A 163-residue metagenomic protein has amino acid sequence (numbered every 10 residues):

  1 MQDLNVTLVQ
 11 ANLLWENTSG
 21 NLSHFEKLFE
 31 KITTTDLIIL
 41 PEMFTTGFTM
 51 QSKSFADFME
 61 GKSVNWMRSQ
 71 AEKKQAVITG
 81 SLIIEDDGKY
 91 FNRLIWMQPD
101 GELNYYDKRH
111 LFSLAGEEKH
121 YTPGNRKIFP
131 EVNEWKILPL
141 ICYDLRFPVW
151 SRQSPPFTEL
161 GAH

Functional and structural regions predicted by a protein language model:
D3-L13, N17, R93, W135-D144 (+1 more regions): Active-site-proximal beta-strand elements of phosphoester/diester hydrolases
L14, T18, K27-P99, N104: Cys-nucleophile CN-hydrolase/nitrilase-fold catalytic domain and related Cys-dependent amidase chemistry that acts on
G20, M59-K62, Y121-T122, R146: Short secondary-structure boundary/capping elements
G20-E30, L145-S154: Short, acidic/polar
S23-K27, V64-N65, G124-I128, V149: A generic local structural motif
D36-L37, E159-G161: Conserved acidic residues
V77, K136, T158-L160: Residue-level detector of anion-binding/catalytic polar loops
E85-P156: Active-site catalytic loop in hydrolytic enzyme cores
